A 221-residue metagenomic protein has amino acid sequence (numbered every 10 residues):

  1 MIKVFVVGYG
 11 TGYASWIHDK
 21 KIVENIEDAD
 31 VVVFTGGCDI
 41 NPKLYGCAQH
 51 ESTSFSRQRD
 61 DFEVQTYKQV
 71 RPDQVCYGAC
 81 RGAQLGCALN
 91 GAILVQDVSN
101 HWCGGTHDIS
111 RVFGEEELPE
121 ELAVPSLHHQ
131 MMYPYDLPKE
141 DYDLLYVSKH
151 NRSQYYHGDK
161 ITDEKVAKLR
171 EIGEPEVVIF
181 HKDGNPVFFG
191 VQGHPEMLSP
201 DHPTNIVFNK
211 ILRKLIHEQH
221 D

Functional and structural regions predicted by a protein language model:
M1-K21: Short, charged N-terminal beta->alpha structural module
V6-Y9, E27, F34, S56-P72 (+2 more regions): Amide-donor transfer/coupling interface in amidating biosynthetic enzymes
A14-I17, I26, G86-C87, Y135-L137: Short loop/helix-cap segments at secondary-structure boundaries that form the rim of catalytic
H18-Y77, N90-G91, V95: Flexible gly/pro-rich beta->alpha loop and the following alpha-helix that scaffold active-site loops
G37-C38, A83, P195: Active-site metal-binding loops of divalent metal-dependent hydrolases
G78-A79, G193: Active-site neighborhood of phospho(di)ester-bond hydrolases with catalytic His/Asp-centered motifs
A79-A88: Glycine-rich nucleophile elbow surrounding the catalytic serine of serine-hydrolase chemistry
Q84, A92, Q130: Glycine-centered loop/turn positions within well-structured domains that cap or flank conserved ligand/cofactor-binding
